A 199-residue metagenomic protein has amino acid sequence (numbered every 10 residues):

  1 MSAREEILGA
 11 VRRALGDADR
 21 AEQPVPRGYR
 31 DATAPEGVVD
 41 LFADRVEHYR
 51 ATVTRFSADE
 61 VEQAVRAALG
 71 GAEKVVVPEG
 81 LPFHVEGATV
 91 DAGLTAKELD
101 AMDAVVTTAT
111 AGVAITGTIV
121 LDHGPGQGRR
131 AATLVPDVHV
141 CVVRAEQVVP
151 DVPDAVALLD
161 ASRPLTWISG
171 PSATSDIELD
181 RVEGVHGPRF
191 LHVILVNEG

Functional and structural regions predicted by a protein language model:
M1-G199: The feature marks the mature, well-folded catalytic cores of soluble enzymes
